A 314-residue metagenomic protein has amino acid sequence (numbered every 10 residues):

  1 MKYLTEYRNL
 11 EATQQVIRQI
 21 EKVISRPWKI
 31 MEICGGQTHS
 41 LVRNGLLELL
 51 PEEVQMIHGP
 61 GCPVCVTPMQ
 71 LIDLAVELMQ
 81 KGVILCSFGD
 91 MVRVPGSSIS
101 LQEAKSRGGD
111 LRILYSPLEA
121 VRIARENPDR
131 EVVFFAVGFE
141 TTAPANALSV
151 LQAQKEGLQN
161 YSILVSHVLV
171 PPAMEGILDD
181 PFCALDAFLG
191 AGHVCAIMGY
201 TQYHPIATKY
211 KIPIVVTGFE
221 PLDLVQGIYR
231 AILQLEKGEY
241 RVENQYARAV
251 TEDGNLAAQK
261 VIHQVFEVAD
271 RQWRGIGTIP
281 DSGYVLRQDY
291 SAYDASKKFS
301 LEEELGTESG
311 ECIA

Functional and structural regions predicted by a protein language model:
M1-D129, A143, L151-E156, S162-L164 (+4 more regions): Metallocofactor- and cofactor-centric catalytic cores in central/energy metabolism, strongly enriched
S87, F135-A136: Acidic beta-strand-to-loop metal/phosphate-binding motif
P144-L148, E175-I177, G199-Q202, Q226-I228: A short secondary-structure junction signal
L164, F182-T251: A conserved active-site cap/scaffold subdomain adjacent to cofactor or substrate pockets
V168: Conserved PLP phosphate-binding loop immediately N-terminal to the Schiff-base lysine helix in PLP-dependent enzymes
Q226-A314: Internal helical hairpin/lid segments
